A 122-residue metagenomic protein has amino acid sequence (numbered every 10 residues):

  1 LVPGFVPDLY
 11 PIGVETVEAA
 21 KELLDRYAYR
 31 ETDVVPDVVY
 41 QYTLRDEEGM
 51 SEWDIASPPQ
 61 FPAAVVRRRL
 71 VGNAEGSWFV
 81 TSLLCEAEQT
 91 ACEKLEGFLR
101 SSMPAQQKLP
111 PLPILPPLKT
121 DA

Functional and structural regions predicted by a protein language model:
L1-A64: N-terminal secretory signal peptides
M50-G97: Mid-chain, structured segments of secreted extracytoplasmic proteins
L84-A122: C-terminal partner/receptor-binding element of secreted or periplasmic proteins
